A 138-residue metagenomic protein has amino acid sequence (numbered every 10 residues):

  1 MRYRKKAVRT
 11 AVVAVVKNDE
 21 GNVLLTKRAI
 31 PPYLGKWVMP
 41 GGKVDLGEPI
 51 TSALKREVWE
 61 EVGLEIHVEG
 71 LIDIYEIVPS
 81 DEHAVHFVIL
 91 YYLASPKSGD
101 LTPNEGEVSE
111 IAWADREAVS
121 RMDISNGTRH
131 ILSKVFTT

Functional and structural regions predicted by a protein language model:
M1-V23, K43, L93: Conserved N-terminal beta-strand and adjoining loop/helix that marks the start of the Nudix/MutT-like hydrolase domain
R9, N18, M39, I66 (+1 more regions): Short connector loops at helix/strand junctions that flank enzyme active sites, especially segments positioning acidic
N18, E76-D100: Active-site-adjacent beta-strand/loop module that shapes the phosphate/pyrophosphate-binding cleft
P32-W37: A conserved beta-turn-beta hairpin within the catalytic core of GNAT-like acetyltransferases that forms part
M39-L71, Y92: The catalytic Nudix box helix
T102-L132: NUDIX/MutT-family hydrolases
